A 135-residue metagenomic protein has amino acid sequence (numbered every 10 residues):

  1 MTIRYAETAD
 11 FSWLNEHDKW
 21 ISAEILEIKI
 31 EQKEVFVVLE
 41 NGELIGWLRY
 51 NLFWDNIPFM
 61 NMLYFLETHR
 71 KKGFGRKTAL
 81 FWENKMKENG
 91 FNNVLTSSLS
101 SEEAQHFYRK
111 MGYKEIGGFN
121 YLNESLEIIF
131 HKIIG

Functional and structural regions predicted by a protein language model:
M1-A9, K132-G135: Conserved N-terminal entry element of GNAT/NAT acetyltransferase domains
Y5-N61, L66, Y121: Acetyl-CoA-dependent GNAT
V37-L39, I129-I133: Short, well-ordered beta-strand micro-motif
F65, K71-N84, R109-K110: Conserved acetyl-CoA-binding loop-helix of GNAT-fold acetyltransferases
M86-L99: Conserved GNAT acetyl-CoA-binding A-motif
L95-S97, R109, K114-I129: Conserved catalytic-core motifs of GNAT/GCN5-like acyltransferases
A104: Helix-turn-helix
